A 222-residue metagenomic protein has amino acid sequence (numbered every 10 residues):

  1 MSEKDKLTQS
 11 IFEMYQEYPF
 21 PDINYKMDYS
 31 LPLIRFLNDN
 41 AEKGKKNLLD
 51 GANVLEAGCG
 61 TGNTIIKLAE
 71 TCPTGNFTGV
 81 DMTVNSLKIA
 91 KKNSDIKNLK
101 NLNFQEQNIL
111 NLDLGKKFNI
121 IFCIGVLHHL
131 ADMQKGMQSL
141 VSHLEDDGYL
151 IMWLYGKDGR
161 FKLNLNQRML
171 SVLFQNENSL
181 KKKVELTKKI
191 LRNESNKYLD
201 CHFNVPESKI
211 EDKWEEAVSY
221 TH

Functional and structural regions predicted by a protein language model:
E17, M27-G51: Conserved alpha-helix/loop element of class I SAM-dependent methyltransferases that forms part of the SAM/SAH-binding
T61-P73: Conserved SAM-binding loop of SAM-dependent methyltransferases across substrates and taxa, primarily the Class I
T83: Conserved SAM/SAH-binding beta-strand->alpha-helix loop
N98-L110: Conserved SAM-binding strand-loop segment of SAM-dependent methyltransferases
N111-I120: A short acidic, Gly/Pro-enriched loop at the edge of an enzyme's catalytic core that lines a small-molecule cofactor
Q134-D146: A short glycine-rich, Lys/Arg-flanked "PGG" loop and its adjoining helix->strand segment in the class I
Y149-K197: Conserved class I S-adenosyl-L-methionine
T221-H222: Conserved small/polar residues in nucleotide/adenosyl-binding loops
